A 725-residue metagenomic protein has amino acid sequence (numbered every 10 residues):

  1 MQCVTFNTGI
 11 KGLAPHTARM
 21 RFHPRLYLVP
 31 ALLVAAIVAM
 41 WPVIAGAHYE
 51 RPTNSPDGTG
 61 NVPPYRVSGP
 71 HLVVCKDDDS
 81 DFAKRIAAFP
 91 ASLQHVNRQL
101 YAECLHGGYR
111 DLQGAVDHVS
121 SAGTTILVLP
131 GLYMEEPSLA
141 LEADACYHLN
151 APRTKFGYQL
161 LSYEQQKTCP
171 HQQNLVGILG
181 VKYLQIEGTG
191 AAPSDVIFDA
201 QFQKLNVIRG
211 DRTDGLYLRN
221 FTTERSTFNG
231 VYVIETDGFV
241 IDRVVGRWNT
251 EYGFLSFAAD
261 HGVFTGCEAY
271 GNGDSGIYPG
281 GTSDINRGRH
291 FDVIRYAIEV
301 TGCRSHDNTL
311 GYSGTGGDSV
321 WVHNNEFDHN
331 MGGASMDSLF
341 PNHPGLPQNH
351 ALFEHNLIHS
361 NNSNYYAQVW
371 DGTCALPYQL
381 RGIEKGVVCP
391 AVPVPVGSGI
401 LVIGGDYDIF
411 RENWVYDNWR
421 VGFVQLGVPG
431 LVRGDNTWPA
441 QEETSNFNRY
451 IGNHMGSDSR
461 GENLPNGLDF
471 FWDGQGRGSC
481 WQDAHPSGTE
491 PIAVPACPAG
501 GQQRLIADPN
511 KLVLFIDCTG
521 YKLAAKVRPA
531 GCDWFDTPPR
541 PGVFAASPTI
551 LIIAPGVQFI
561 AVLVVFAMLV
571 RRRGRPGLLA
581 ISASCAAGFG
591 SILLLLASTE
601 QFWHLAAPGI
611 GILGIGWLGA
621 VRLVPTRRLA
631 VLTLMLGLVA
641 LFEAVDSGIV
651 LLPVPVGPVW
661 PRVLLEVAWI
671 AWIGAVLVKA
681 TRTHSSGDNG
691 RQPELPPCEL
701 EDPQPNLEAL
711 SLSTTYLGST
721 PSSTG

Functional and structural regions predicted by a protein language model:
H16, H48-S68, Q99, L149 (+4 more regions): Acidic, glycine- and Ser/Thr-rich low-complexity intrinsically disordered tracts in extracellular/secreted proteins
P30-M40: Bacterial N-terminal signal peptides
H48, G60, R66-H71, S80 (+5 more regions): Right-handed parallel beta-helix/beta-spiral solenoid domain characteristic of secreted/periplasmic
R85-A102, A140-H171, T282-I294, P341-P347 (+2 more regions): Intrinsically disordered, low-complexity Ser/Thr- and acidic-rich flexible linkers and loops, especially at boundaries
L112-H118, E135-A143, Q173-I178, Y232-E235 (+1 more regions): Short, T/G/N/S-enriched strand-turn elements that build extracellular solenoid repeat scaffolds
P137-S138, A200-V207, T227-V233, T250-A258 (+9 more regions): Short glycine/acidic-rich loop motifs that flank beta-strands on beta-rich extracellular proteins
Y183-A192, D214-R225, D237-Y252, D260-L310 (+7 more regions): Right-handed parallel beta-helix
F544-D702, N706: Hydrophobic, aromatic-enriched alpha-helical segments typical of multi-pass transmembrane helices
